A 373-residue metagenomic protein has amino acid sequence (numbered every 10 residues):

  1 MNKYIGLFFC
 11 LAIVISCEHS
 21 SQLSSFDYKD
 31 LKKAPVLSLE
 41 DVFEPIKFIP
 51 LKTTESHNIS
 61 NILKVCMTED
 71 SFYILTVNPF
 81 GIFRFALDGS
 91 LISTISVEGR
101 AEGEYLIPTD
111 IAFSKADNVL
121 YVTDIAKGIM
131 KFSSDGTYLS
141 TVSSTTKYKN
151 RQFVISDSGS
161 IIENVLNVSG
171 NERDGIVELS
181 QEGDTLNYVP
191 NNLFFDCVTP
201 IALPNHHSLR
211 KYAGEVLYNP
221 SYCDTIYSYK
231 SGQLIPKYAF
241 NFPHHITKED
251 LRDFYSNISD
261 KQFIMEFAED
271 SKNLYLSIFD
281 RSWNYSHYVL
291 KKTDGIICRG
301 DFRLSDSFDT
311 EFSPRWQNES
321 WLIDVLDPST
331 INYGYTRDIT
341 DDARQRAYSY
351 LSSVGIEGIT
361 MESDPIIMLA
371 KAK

Functional and structural regions predicted by a protein language model:
S20-K52: Blade/loop signatures of beta-propeller domains
K47-F80: Beta-strand-rich domains and repeat architectures in extracellular enzymes and scaffolds, especially beta-propellers
K52-S56, N61, S90-D117, D124: Blade-loop segments of beta-propeller domains
T53-E55, S96-E104, S143-N150, N192-C197 (+2 more regions): Short coil/turn segments at the loop-to-beta-strand junctions that recur within blades of beta-propeller repeat folds
N61-K64, L106-I111, K147-S156, V198-H207 (+2 more regions): Repeated scaffold domains used in trafficking and secretory/extracellular systems, primarily beta-propellers
S71-T76, N118-D124, S158-G170, R210-Y227 (+3 more regions): Short beta-strand elements that form the blades of beta-propeller/WD-repeat-like and other beta-sheet-rich scaffold
T123-R173, Y188-D196: Asp-box/WD-like beta-propeller blade repeats and closely related beta-sheet repeat scaffolds
K237-S259, T293-N318, N332: Conserved blade-ending motifs and adjacent loop-strand segments that build the rim/top face of beta-propeller domains
